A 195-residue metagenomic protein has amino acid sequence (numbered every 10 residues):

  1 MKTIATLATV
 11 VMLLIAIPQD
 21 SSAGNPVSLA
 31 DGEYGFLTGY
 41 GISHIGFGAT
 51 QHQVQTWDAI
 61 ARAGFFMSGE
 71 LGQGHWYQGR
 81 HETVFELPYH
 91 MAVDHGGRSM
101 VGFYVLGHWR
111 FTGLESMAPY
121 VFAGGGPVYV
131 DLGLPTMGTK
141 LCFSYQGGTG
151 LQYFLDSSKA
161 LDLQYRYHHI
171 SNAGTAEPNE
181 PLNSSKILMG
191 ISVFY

Functional and structural regions predicted by a protein language model:
M1-S28: Cleavable N-terminal export/targeting peptides
D20-G32, M67-H81, H95-G97, T112-A118 (+1 more regions): Short loop/turn motifs that connect adjacent beta-strands in outer-membrane beta-barrel proteins
P26-S28, T50-Q55, Y77, D94-M100 (+2 more regions): Replace "Gram-negative outer membrane beta-barrel proteins" with "bacterial and organellar outer membrane beta-barrel
G32-I42, F85-Y89, V121-P127, L163-Y167: Transmembrane beta-barrel strands of outer-membrane/channel proteins
G41-F47, E70, P88-D94, P127-L134 (+1 more regions): Sequence/structural signature of outer-membrane beta-barrel proteins
A59-A61, L182-Y195: Outer-membrane beta-barrel "beta-signal"
A61, F103-G107, V121, G147-T149 (+1 more regions): Membrane-embedded beta-strands of outer-membrane beta-barrel proteins, especially the hydrophobic/small aromatic
F65-M67, W109-F111, L151-Y153, V193: Residue-level signature of outer-membrane beta-barrel architecture
